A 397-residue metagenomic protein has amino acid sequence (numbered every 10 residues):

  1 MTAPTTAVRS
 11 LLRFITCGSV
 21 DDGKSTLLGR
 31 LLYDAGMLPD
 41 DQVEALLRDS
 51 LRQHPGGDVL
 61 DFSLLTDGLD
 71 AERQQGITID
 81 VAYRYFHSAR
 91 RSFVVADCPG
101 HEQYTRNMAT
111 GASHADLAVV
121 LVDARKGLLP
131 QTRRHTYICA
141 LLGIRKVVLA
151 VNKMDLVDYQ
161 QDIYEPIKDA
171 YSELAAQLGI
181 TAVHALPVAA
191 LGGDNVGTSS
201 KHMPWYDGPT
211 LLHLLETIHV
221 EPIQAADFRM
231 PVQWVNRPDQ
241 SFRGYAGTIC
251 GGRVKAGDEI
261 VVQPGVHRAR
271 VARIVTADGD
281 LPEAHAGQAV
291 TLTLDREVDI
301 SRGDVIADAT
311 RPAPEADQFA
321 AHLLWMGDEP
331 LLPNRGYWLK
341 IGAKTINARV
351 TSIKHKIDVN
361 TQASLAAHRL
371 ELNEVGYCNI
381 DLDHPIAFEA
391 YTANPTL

Functional and structural regions predicted by a protein language model:
T2-C17, D22-S25, S88-A89, D239-L397: C-terminal effector/interaction modules appended to NTPase cores
T2-P4, Q53-D58, D67-I79, A175-V183 (+6 more regions): Active-site phosphate-binding and catalytic loops of NTP-dependent enzymes
A3-Q103, A115: P-loop NTPase switch module centered on the Walker A-proximal segment
D21, L27, L46, G76 (+12 more regions): Residue-level signature of catalytic and energy-coupling elements of molecular machines, predominantly ATP/GTP-dependent
D22, Y33-D34, H101-E102, R125-L129 (+5 more regions): Conserved nucleotide-binding/hydrolysis micro-motifs of P-loop NTPases
L27-L31, Q42-A45, N107, Q131-I138 (+2 more regions): Alpha-helical scaffold elements adjacent to nucleotide-binding pockets in ATP/GTP-utilizing enzyme cores
R91-V94, C98-Y104, A112-T136, L142-E165: Conserved Switch II/interswitch segment of TRAFAC-class P-loop GTPases
R145, V157-D227: Canonical P-loop GTPase G-domain recognition
